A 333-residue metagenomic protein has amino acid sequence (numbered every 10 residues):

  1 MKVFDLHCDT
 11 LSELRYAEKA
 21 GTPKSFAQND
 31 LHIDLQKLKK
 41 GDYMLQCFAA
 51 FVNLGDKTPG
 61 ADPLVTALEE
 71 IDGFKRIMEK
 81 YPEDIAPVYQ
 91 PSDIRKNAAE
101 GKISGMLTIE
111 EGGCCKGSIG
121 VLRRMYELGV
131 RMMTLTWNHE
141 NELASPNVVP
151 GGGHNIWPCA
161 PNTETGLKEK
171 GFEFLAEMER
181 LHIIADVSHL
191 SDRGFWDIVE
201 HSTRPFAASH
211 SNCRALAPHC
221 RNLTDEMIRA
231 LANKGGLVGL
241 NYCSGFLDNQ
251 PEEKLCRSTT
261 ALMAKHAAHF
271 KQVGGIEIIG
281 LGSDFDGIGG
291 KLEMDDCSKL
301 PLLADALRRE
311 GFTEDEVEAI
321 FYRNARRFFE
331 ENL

Functional and structural regions predicted by a protein language model:
K2-D5, L45, A86, S104-T108 (+5 more regions): Structural preference for beta-strand elements that scaffold enzyme active sites
H7, L38, Q90, G129 (+6 more regions): Conserved, mostly hydrophobic/aromatic
D9-L11, F51-N53, Q90, E110-G112 (+6 more regions): Active-site beta-loop-alpha junctions enriched in small/polar residues
K19-K40, L302-A304: Short catalytic helix/loop segments, enriched in acidic residues and glycine and frequently bearing histidine
D30-H32, K37-R123, L135-R180, R193-W196: A metal-dependent hydrolase metal-coordination microenvironment
G117-E127, G151-A207, C220-G235, A261-E277: Histidine/acidic residue-rich metal-binding segments in metalloenzymes
N241-Y242, G274-C297: Short acidic/histidine-rich active-site segments
D295-L333: Mid-to-C-terminal alpha-helical segments outside catalytic/metal-binding sites
